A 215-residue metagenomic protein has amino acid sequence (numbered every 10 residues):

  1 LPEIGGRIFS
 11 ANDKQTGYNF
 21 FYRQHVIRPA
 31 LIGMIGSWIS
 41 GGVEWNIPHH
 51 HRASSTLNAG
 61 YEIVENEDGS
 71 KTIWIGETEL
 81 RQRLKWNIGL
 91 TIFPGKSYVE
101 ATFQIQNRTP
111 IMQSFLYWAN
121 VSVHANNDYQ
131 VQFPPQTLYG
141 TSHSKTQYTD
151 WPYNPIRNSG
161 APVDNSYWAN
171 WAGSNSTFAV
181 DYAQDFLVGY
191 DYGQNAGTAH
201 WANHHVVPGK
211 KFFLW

Functional and structural regions predicted by a protein language model:
L1-P2, E77, I105: Short, hydrophobic/aromatic-enriched beta-strand segments in well-ordered soluble domains
P2-F21, I111-L116, N120-W215: A contiguous, surface-exposed recognition patch within enzymatic or periplasmic domains that forms
E3-H49: Solvent-exposed N-terminal domain segments of exported/luminal and surface proteins
R7-F9, S97-A101: Residue-level detector of short, conserved catalytic/binding motifs and their immediate flanks
S37-G42, I105, Q132-L138: Short, surface-exposed secondary-structure junctions/capping segments
S40-Y98, N127, K211, W215: Extended, loop-rich substrate-binding clefts of extracytoplasmic carbohydrate-active enzymes
N87-I88, A101-Q104, L116-W118: Short, hydrophobic/aromatic alpha-helical segments in well-folded domains
Q104-I111: Asparagine-centered strand-capping/turn motif at beta-strand->loop junctions
